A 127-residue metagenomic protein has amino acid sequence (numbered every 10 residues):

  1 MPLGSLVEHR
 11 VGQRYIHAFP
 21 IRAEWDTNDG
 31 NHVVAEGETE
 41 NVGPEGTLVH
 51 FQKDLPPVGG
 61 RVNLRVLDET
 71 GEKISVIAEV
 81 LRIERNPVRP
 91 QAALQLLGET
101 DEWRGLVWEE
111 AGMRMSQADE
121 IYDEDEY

Functional and structural regions predicted by a protein language model:
M1-P44, W108-Y127: N-terminal helix initiation/capping motif
I16, K73-S75, R89-Q91: Short edge beta-strand segments in beta-sheet-rich domains
R22, D54-P57, Q91-A111: Short solvent-exposed strand/turn elements
A23, N41, V80-E84, G98: A residue-level detector for short acidic-glycine micro-motifs
T27-R65, Q91-Q95: Short strand-loop-strand
E36-G37, S75-R82: Short beta-strand-centered aromatic/proline hotspots
L67-E72: Short, charged beta-turn/beta-strand-edge "cap" motif at the junction between a beta-strand and an adjacent loop
